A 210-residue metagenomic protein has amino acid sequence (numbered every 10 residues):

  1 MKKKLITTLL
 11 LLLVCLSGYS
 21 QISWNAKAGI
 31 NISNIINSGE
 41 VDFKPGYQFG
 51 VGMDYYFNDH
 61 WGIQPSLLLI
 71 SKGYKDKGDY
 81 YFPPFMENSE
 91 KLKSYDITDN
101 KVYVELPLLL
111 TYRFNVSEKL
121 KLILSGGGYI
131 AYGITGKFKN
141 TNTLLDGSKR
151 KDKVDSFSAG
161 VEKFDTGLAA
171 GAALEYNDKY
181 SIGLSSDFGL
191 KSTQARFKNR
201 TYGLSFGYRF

Functional and structural regions predicted by a protein language model:
L11-G18: Hydrophobic h-region of N-terminal signal peptides that target proteins for export in Gram-negative bacteria
Y19, N58, I70, N115-K119 (+1 more regions): Outer-membrane beta-barrel channels and translocator barrels
S20-G50, K121-G126, G189, R209: Short glycine/proline- and aromatic-enriched beta-strand/turn motifs that initiate or cap beta-hairpins
I22-W24, H60-I63, L120, D178-L184: Repeated loop/turn-to-beta-strand initiation elements of outer-membrane beta-barrel proteins
S23, K198-F210: Outer-membrane beta-barrel "beta-signal"
A28-I30, Y47-Y55, L67-L69, V104-Y112 (+4 more regions): Residues on the lipid-exposed face of transmembrane beta-strands in outer-membrane beta-barrel proteins
I35-D42, K72-V102, G133-D165, A169 (+1 more regions): Extracellular/periplasm-exposed beta-strand and loop segments of Gram-negative cell-envelope proteins, dominated by
K44-F49, H60-G62, K101-P107, K121-I123 (+2 more regions): Transmembrane beta-barrel architecture of outer-membrane proteins
